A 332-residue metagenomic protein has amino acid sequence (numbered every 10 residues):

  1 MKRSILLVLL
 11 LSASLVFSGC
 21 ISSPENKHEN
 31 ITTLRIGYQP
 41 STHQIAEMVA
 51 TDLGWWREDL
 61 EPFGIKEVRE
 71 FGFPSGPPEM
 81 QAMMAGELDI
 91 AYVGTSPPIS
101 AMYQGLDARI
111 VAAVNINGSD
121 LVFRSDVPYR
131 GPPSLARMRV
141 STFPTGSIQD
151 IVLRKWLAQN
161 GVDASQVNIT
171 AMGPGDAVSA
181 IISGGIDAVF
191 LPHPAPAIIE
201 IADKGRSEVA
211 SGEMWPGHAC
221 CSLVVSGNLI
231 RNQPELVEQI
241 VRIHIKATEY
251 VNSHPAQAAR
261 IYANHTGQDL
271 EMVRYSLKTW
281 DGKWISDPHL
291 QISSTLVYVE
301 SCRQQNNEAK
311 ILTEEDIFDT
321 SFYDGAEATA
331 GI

Functional and structural regions predicted by a protein language model:
M1-N26: Secretory targeting signatures
C20-L34, G325: Bacterial Sec-exported substrate-binding components of ABC uptake systems
H28-V162, N168-A171, D187-H193, R206-V209 (+1 more regions): Short, glycine-/small- and polar/acidic-enriched structural segments that line small-molecule recognition paths
E61, M102, A158, E200 (+3 more regions): Short polybasic/polar patches that bind polyanions
S96-P97, V127, T170, D176-N264: Pocket-lining segment of extracytoplasmic ligand-binding domains
I182-I186, W280-T295, G325-I332: Short amphipathic alpha-helical segments at helix boundaries and their inter-helical linkers
N232-A309: Secondary-structure end/capping motifs
C302-I332: Conserved C-terminal helix/tail region of periplasmic/extracytoplasmic solute-binding proteins
